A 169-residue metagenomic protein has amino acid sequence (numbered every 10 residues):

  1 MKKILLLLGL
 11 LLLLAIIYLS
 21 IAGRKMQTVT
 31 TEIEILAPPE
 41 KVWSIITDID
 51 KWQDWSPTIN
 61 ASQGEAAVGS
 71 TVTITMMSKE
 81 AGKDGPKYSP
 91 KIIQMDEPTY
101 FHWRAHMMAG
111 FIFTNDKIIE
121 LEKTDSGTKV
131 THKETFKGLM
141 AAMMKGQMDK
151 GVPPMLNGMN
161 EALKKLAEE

Functional and structural regions predicted by a protein language model:
K2-G9, A15, K129-E169: A conserved amphipathic terminal alpha-helix motif
K3-Q63, A67: Hydrophobic ligand-binding cavity/cleft-lining segments
V29, P86, N115: Exposed loop/turn and edge beta-strand positions of beta-sandwich/beta-sheet ligand-binding modules
E32, K91, I118-E120: Short, surface-exposed charged micro-motifs
E34, Q63-G110, E161-E169: Glycine-rich portal/gate segments that line the openings of hydrophobic small-molecule binding cavities
K41-I46, W52, V72-I74, I92 (+4 more regions): Hydrophobic pocket/interface hotspot
F111-I118: Amphipathic hydrophobic-ligand
D125-G127: Glycine-rich nucleotide-binding loop
